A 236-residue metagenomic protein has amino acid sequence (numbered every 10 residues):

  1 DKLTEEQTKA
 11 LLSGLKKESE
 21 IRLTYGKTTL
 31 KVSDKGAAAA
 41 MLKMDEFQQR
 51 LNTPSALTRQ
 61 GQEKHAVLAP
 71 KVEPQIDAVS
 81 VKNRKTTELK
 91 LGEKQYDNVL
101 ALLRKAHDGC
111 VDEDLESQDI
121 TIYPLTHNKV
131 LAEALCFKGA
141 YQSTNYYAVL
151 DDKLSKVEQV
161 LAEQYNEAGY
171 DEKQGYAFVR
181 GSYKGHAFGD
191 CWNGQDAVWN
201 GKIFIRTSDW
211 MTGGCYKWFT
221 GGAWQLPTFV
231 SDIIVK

Functional and structural regions predicted by a protein language model:
D1, E133, F137-E163: Mid-length scaffold segments of soluble, non-membrane domains
D1-L102, W210-V235: Internal interaction segment
Q7-T8, Q142-Y146, G189-G194: Short, surface-exposed coil-to-beta transition loops
K16-E18, P124-V130, D152-L154, Y170-V179 (+1 more regions): Short, solvent-exposed coil/turn segments at beta-strand boundaries
Y96-G109, Y146-V160, A197-I205: Surface-exposed loop/turn elements that mediate protein-protein interactions on large endomembrane-trafficking
D108-I120: Signature of short aromatic-glycine-proline-rich micro-motifs recurring in repeat-based ectodomains
I120-G139: Exposed beta-strand-loop-beta-strand "reactive/processing" segments of non-cytosolic proteins
E158-K236: Short aromatic loop motif centered on NTY/YTY
